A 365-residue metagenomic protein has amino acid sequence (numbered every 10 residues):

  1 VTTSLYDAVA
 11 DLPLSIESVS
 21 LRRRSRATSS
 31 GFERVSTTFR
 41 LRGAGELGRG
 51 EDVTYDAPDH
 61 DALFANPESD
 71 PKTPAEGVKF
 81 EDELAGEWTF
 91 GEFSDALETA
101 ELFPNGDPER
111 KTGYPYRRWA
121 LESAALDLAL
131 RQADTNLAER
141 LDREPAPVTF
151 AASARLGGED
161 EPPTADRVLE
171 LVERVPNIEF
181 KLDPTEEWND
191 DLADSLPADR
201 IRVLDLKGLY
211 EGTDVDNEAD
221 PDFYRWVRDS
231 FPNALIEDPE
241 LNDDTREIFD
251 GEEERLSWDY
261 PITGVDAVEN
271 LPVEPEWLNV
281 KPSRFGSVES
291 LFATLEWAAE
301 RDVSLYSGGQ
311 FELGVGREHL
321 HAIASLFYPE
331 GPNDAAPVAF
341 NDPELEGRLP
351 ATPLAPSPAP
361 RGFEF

Functional and structural regions predicted by a protein language model:
V1-A8, R167, S357-F365: Haloarchaeal acidic low-complexity proteome signature biased toward cell-envelope/secretome components but also
T2-A65: Structured beta-strand/loop patches that form or line metal/cofactor-binding pockets in enzymes
R42-G43, L47-R131: Metal- or metallocofactor-binding catalytic centers and their adjacent structured scaffolds across diverse enzyme
D107-L241: Active-site-facing alpha/beta catalytic cores
L128, Q132, I323-E330: Change "in soluble alpha/beta enzymes" to "in soluble alpha/beta proteins
T135, V303, P329: Short glycine/serine/threonine/alanine-rich loop segments
E187-A324, N333-D334, N341-L349: Catalytic core of soluble alpha/beta enzymes
N341-F365: C-terminal extensions of enzymes
